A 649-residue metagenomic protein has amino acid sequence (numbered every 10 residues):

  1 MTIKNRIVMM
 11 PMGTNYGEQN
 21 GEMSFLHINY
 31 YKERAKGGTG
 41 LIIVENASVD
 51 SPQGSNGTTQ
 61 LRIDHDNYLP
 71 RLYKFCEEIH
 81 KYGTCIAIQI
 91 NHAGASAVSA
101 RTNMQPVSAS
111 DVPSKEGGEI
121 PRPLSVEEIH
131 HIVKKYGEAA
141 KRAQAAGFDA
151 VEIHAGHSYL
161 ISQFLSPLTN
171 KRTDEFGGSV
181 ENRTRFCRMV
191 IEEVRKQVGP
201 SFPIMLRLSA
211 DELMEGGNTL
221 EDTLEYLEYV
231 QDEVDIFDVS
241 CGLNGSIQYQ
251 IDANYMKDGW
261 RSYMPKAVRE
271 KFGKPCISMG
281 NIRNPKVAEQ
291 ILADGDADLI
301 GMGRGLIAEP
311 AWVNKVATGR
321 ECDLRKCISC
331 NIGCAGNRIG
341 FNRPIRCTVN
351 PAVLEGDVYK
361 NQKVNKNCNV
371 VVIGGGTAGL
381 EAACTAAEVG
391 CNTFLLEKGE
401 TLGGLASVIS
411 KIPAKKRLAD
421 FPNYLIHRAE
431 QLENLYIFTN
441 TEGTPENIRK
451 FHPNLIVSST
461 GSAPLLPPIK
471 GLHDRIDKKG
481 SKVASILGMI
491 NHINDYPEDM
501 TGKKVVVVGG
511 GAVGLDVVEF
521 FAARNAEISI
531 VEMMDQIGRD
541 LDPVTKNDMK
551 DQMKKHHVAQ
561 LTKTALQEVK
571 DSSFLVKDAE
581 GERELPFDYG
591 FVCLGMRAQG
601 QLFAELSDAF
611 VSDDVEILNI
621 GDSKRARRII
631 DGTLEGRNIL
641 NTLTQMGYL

Functional and structural regions predicted by a protein language model:
M1-I373, T377, E381-E388, N392-T393 (+4 more regions): Flavin-dependent oxidoreductase catalytic cores
G21, S55-N56, E289-Q290, V313-N314 (+7 more regions): Short amphipathic alpha-helical segments
T84, F202, K274, P453 (+3 more regions): A short helix->loop->beta-strand "cap" motif at the edges of active sites that frequently abuts
D252-K257, K360-C368, V408-D420, I490-P497 (+2 more regions): Short, contiguous acidic/charged loop-to-helix segments that flank catalytic cores in large enzymes
P351-K363, R428-Q431, I437-T439, L465-R524 (+1 more regions): Glycine-rich dinucleotide-binding loop and its adjacent helix/turn
V372-Y436, L465, G510-V544, V615 (+1 more regions): Beta1-alpha1 glycine-rich phosphate/pyrophosphate-binding loop at the start of Rossmann-like nucleotide-binding domains
A419-L465, S481-K503, A523-D608: A Rossmann-like FAD-binding core segment of flavoenzymes
L515-V517, L541, I620-L649: A conserved FAD-binding loop/helix module that cradles the flavin
